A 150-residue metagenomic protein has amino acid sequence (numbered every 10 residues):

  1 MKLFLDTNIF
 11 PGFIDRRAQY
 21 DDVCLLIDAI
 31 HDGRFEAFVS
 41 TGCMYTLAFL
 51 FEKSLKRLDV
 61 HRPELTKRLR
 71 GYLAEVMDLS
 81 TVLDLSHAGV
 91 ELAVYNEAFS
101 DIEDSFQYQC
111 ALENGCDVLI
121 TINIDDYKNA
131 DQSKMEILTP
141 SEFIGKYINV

Functional and structural regions predicted by a protein language model:
M1-V39, R57-V60, G145-V150: Short, well-structured N-terminal submotif of metal-dependent ribonuclease cores
K2, Q109-V150: Acidic, PIN/NYN-like endoribonuclease modules and their adjacent C-terminal/linker elements
N8-I9, G42, D125, E142: Alpha-helix/helix-capping structural signal
I14-D15, F51, D131: Short, flexible helix/strand-to-coil boundary loops that buttress conserved ligand/catalytic motifs in alpha/beta
V39-C43, L85: Short, conserved alpha-helical segments within structured domains
F51-L85: Helix-adjacent hinge/juxtasegments
D78-I124: Active-site neighborhoods of divalent-metal-dependent phosphate/nucleic-acid chemistry enzymes
